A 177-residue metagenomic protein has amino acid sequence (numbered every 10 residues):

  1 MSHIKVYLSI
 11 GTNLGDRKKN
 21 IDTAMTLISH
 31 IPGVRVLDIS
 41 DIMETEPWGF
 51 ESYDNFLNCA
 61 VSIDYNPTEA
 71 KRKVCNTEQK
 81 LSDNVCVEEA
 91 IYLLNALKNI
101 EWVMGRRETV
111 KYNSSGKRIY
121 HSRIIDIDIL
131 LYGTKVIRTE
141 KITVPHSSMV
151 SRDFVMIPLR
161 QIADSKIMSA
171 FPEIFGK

Functional and structural regions predicted by a protein language model:
M1, N13, S52-F56: Short, surface-exposed loop and linker segments with low hydrophobicity and enrichment for Pro/Ser/Thr
S2-L8: Extreme N-terminal starter segment of soluble prokaryotic enzymes
Y7, S40, N58-A60, L130 (+1 more regions): Residues embedded in well-ordered beta-strands
T12, V61-P67, L131-T134: Short beta-strand-to-loop capping motifs
D16-K18: Short N-terminal binding/cap micro-motifs at the start of the first secondary-structure element
T23-V85, E89, L94: Short, surface-exposed acidic-centric catalytic microdomains
W48-F56, V87, I91-K177: Flexible, gly/pro- and Lys/Arg-enriched active-site loops
